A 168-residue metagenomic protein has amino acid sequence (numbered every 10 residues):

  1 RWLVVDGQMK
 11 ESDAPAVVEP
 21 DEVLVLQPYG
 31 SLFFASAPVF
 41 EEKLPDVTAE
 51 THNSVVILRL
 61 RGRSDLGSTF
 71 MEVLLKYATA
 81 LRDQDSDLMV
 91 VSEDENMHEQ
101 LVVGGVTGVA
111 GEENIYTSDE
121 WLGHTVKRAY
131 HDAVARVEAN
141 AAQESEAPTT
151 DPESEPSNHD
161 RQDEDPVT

Functional and structural regions predicted by a protein language model:
R1-T168: Cytosolic C-terminal regulatory domains/tails of membrane transporters and channels
